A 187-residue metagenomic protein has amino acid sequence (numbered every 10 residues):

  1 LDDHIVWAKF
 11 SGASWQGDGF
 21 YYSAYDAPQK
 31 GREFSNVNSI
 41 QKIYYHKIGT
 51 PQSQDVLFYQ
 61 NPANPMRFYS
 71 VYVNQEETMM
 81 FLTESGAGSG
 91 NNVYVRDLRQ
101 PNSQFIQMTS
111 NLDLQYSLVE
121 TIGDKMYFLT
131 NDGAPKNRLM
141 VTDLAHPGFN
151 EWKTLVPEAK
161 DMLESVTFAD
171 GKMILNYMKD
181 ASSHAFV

Functional and structural regions predicted by a protein language model:
L1-V187: Peripheral, non-catalytic segments that deliver or gate enzyme domains
